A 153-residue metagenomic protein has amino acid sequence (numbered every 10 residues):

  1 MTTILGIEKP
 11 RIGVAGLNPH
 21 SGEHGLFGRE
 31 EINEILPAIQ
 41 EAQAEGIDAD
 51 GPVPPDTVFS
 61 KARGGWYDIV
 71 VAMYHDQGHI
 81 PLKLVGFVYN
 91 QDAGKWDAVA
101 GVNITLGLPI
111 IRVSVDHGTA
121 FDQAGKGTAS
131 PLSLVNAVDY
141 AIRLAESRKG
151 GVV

Functional and structural regions predicted by a protein language model:
M1-P52: Glycine-rich phosphate/diphosphate-binding loop of Rossmann-like nucleotide-binding domains
A38-V153: Glycine-rich phosphate/nucleotide-binding loop
